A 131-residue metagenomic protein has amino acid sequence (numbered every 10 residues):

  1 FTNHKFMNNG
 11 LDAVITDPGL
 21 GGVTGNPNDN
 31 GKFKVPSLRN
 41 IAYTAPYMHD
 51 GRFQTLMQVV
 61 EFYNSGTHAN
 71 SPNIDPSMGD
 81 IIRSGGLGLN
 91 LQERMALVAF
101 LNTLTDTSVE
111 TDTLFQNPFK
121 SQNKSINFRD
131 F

Functional and structural regions predicted by a protein language model:
F1-F62, T67-I74, T113-F131: Short glycine/threonine-rich turn/loop motifs
G31-T44, H49, L87-T107: C-terminal substrate/ligand-recognition segments
V59-V98: Active-site pocket scaffolds in enzymes
I82-G85, Q92-F131: Post-cleavage N-terminal segment of exported redox proteins
